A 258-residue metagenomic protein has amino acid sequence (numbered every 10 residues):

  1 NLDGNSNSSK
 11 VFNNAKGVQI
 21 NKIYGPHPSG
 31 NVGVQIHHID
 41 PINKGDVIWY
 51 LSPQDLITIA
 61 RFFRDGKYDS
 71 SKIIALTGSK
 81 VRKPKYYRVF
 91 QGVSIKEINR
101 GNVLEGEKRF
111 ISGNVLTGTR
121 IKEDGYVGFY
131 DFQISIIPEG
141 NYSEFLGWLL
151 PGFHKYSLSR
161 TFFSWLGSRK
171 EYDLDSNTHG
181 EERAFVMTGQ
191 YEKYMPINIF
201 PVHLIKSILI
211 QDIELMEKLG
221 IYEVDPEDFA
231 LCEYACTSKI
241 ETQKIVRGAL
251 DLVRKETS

Functional and structural regions predicted by a protein language model:
N1-S258: Buried, small/hydrophobic-residue-enriched core segments of structured protein domains
